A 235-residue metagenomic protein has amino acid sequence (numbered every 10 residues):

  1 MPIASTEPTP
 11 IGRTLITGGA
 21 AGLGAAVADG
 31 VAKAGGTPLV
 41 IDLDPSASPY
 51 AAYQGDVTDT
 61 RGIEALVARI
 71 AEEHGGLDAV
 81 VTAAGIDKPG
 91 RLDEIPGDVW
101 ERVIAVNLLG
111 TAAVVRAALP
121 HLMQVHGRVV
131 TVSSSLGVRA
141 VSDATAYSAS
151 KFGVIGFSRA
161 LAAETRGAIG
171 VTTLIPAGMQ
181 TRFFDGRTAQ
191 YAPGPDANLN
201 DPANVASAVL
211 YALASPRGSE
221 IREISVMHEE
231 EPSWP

Functional and structural regions predicted by a protein language model:
A20-A21: Conserved glycine-rich cofactor-binding loop
G55-A65, G97: The beta1-alpha1 cofactor-binding region of Rossmann-like NAD(H)/NADP(H)-dependent oxidoreductases
A83-K88: Conserved NAD(P)H cofactor-binding loop of Rossmann-fold oxidoreductase domains
R91-L92, P96-E101: Substrate-binding pocket helix/loop in short-chain dehydrogenase/reductase
V115, S150: Active-site helix of classical SDR
S134: Residue(s) in the substrate-gating loop at a strand-loop-helix junction that position the organic substrate next
T173-L174, P193-W234: C-terminal helical subdomain
